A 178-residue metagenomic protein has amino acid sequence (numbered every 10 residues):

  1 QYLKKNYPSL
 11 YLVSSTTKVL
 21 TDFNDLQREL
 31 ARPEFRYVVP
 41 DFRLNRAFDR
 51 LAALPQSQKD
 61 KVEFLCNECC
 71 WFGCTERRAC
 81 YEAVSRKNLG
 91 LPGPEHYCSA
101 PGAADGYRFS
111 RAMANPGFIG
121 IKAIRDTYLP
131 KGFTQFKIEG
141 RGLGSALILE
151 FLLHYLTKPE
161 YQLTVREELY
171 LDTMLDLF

Functional and structural regions predicted by a protein language model:
Q1-D25, E29, F35-F178: Active-site pocket-lining/capping segments in soluble small-molecule metabolic enzymes
